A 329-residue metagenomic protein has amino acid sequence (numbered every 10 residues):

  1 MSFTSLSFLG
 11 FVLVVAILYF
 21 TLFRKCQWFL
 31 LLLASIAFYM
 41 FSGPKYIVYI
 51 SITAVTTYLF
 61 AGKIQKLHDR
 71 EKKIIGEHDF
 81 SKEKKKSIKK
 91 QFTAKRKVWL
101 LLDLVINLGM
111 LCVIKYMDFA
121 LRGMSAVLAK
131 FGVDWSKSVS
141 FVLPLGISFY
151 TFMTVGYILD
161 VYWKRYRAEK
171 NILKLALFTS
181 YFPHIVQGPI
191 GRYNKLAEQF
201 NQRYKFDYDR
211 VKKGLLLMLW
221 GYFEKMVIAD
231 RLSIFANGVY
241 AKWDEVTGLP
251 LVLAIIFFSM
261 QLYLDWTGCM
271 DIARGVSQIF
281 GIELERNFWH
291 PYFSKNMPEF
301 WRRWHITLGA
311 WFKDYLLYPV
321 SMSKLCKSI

Functional and structural regions predicted by a protein language model:
M1-I329: Membrane-embedded transmembrane alpha-helical bundles that form the catalytic cores of multi-pass lipid-modifying
